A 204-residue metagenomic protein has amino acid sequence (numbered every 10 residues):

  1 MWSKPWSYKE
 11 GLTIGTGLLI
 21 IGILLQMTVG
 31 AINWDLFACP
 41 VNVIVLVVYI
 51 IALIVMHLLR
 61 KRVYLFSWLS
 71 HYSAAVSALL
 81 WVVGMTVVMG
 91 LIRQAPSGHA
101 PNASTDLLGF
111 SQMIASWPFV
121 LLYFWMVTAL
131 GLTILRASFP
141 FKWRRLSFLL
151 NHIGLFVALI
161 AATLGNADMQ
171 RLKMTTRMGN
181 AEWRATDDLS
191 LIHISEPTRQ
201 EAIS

Functional and structural regions predicted by a protein language model:
W2-T16: N-terminal membrane topogenic signal
K4-W6, V63-L80, S147-L155: Alpha-helical transmembrane segments and their helix-start/interface "positive-inside/aromatic belt" motifs in integral
L18-W34: Membrane-embedded alpha-helical segments in integral membrane proteins
V29-A52, S73-A137: Membrane-embedded alpha-helical segments of integral membrane proteins
A38-V43, A185, L191, S195: N-terminal non-catalytic structural scaffold regions of very large proteins
I54-W68, G131-R144: Cytoplasmic membrane-interface regions of multi-pass membrane proteins
I114-D188: Internal alpha-helical transmembrane segments
I192-S204: Single conserved hydrophobic/aromatic residue that forms the stacking wall/gate of nucleotide- or nucleobase-binding
